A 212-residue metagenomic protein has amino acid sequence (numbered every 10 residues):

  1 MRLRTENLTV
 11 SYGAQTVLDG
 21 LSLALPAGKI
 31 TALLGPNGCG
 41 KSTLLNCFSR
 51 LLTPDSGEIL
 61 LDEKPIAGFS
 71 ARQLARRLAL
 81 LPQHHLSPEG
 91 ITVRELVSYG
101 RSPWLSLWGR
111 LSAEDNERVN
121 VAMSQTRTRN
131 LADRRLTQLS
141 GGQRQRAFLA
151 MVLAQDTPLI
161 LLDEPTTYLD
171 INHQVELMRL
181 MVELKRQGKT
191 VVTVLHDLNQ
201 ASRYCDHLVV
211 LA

Functional and structural regions predicted by a protein language model:
L34-P36: The feature captures the beta-strand-to-loop junction immediately N-terminal to the Walker
S49: Helix-to-loop junction immediately C-terminal to a conserved catalytic motif
G57-P65, L74: Conserved ABC transporter NBD signature motif
S98, A113-L131: Conserved ABC ATPase "signature" region
R110, R135-L139: Conserved ABC ATPase signature
I160-E164: Catalytic Walker B motif of ABC-type/P-loop ATPase nucleotide-binding domains
